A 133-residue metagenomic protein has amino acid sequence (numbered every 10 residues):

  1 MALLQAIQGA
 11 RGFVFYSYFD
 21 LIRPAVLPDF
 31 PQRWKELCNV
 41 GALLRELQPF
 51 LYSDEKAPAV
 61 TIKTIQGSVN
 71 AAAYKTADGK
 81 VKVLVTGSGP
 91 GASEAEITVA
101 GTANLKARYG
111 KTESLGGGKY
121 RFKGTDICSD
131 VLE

Functional and structural regions predicted by a protein language model:
M1-A42: Aromatic/acidic polysaccharide-binding cleft in carbohydrate-active enzymes
F13-S17, V83-T86, L105-R108: Conserved active-site loop/cleft motifs that coordinate metal ions or position small ligands
L21, Q32-K80: Glycan-recognition and catalytic regions of carbohydrate-active enzymes
I62, V85, E113, D130-E133: Short beta-strand element of the conserved SAM-dependent methyltransferase core
T64-T102: Carbohydrate-binding surface patches
V81, A103-L105, Y120, D130: A short tyrosine-centered beta-strand micro-motif
V99-E113: Solvent-exposed beta-hairpin/edge-strand motifs
L115-E133: C-terminal beta-strand-rich structural cap/linker in extracellular carbohydrate-active enzymes
